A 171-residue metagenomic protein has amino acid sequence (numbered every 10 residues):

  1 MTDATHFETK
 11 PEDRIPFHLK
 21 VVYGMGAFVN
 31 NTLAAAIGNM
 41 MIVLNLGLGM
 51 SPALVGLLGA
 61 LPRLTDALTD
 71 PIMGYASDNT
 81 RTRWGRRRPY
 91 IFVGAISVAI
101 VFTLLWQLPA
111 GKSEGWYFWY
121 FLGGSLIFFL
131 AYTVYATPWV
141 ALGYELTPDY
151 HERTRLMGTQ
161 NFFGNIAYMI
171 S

Functional and structural regions predicted by a protein language model:
T2-S171: Membrane-embedded alpha-helical bundles of multi-pass transporters/translocases, especially carrier/permease families
